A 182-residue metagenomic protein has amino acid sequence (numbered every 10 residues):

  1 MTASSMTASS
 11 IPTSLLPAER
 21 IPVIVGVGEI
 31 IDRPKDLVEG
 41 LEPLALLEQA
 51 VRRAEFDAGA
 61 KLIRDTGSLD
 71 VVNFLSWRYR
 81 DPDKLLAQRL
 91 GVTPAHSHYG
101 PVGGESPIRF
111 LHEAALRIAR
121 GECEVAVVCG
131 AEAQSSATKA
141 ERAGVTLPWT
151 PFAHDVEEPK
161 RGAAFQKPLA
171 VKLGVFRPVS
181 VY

Functional and structural regions predicted by a protein language model:
M1-P101, A115-C123, G130-Y182: Conserved "HGTGT" condensation-loop signature of ketosynthase/thiolase-family condensing enzymes that catalyze
I108-L116: Conserved phosphate-binding catalytic cores of ATP/NTP-utilizing and phosphoryl-transfer enzymes
